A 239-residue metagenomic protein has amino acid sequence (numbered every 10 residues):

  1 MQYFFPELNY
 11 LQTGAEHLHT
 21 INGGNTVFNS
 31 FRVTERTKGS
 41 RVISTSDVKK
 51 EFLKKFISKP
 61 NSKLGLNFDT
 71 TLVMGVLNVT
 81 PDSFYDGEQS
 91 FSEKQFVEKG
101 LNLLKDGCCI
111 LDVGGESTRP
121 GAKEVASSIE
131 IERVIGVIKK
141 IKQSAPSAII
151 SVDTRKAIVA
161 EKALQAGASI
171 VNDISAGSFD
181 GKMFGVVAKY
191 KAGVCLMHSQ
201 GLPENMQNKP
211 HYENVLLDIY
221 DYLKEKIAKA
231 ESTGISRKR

Functional and structural regions predicted by a protein language model:
M1-G65: N-terminal accessory interaction module
S30, L72-V76, C109-D112, I149-S151 (+3 more regions): Structural preference for beta-strand elements that scaffold enzyme active sites
E51-S58, F84-L104, I129-E132, A176-G181 (+1 more regions): Glycine-rich anion/phosphate-binding loops
F68, K123-V152, E161, A188-S199: Alpha-helix-loop-beta-strand connector modules within alpha/beta enzyme cores
L77, L103, G107, D153 (+2 more regions): Conserved, mostly hydrophobic/aromatic
V79-S83, T118-G121, A166, S178-R239: Conserved anion-binding
P81-Y85, C109-G136: Glycine-rich, proline-tolerant flexible connector loops at the mouths of alpha/beta enzymes
E130, S147-R155, S169-D180, V215-I219: Catalytic beta/alpha-barrel core
